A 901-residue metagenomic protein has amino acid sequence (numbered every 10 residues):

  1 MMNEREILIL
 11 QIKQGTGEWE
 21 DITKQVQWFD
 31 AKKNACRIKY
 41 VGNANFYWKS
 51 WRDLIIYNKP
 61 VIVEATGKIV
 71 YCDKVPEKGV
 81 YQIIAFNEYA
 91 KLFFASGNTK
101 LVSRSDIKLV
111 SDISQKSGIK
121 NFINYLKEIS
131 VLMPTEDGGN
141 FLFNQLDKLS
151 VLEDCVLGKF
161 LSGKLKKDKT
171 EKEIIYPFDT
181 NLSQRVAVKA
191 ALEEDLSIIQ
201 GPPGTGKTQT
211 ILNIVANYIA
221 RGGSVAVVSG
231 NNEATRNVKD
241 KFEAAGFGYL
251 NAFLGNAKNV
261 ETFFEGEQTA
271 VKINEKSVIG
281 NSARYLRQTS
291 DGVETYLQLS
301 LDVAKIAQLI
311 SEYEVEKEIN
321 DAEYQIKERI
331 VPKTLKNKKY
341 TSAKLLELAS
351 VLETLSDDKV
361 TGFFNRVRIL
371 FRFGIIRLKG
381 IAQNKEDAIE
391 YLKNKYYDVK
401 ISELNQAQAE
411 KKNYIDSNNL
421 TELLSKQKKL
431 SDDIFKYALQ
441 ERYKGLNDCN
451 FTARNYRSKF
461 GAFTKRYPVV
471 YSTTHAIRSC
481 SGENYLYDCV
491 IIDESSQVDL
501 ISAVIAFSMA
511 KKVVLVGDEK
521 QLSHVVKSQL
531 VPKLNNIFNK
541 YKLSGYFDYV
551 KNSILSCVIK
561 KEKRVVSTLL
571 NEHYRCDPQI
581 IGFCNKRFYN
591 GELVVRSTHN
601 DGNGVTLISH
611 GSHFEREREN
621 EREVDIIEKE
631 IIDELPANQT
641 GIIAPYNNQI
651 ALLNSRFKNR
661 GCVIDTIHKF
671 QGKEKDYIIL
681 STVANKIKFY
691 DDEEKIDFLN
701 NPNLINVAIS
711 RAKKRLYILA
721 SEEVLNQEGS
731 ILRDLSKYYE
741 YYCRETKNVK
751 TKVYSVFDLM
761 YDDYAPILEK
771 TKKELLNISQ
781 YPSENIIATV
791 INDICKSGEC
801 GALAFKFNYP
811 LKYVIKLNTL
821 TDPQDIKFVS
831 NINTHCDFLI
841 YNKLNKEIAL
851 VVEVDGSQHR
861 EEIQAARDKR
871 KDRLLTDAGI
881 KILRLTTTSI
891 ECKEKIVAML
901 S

Functional and structural regions predicted by a protein language model:
M1-I56, P60-V61, Y249, N256-E261 (+1 more regions): Charged C-terminal transducer/switch regions of large nucleotide-driven machines
C36-L54, K59-A190, V260-S282, Q440-D448 (+1 more regions): Pre-P-loop entry segment of helicase/translocase ATPase cores
F94-S96, L165-N274, Y340-F373, R377 (+1 more regions): ASCE P-loop NTPase helicase motor core
Q115-D179, Y313, L346-L486: Conserved helicase NTPase catalytic core signature
Y485-I491, K673-N685, V707, L716-I718: A short beta-strand element within the Helicase C-terminal
L530-T568, I687-G798: Helicase C-terminal subdomain and adjacent C-terminal extension
G591-R656: Conserved helicase/translocase motor-coupling segment
V749-S901: Nucleic-acid endo/exonuclease domains
